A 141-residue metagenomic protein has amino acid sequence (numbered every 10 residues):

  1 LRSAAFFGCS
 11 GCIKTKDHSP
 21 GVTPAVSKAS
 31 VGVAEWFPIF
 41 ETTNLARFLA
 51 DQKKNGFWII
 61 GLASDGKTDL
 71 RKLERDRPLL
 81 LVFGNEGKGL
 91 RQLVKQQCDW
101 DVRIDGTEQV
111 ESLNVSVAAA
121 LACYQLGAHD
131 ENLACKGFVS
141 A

Functional and structural regions predicted by a protein language model:
L1-T68: RNA substrate-binding interface of SAM-dependent RNA methyltransferases
G11, A46, R77-P78, D99 (+1 more regions): A generic structural signal for ordered secondary structure
C12-D17, F40-T43, K67-L70, G87-L90 (+2 more regions): Short, surface-exposed, polar/charged, turn-prone segments marking secondary-structure boundaries
S27-V33, Q92-A141: Structured adenosyl-cofactor binding patch, chiefly the S-adenosyl-L-methionine
Q52-K54, R75-F83, L121-N132: Short flexible/disordered coil segments
I60-V110, N114: Active-site/ligand-binding-proximal alpha/beta "capping" segment
